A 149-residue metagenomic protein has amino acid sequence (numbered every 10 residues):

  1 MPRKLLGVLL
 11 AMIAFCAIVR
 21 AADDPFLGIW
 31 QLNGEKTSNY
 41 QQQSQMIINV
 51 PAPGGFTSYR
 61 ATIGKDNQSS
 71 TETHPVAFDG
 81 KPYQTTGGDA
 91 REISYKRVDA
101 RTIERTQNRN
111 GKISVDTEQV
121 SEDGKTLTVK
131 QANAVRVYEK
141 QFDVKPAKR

Functional and structural regions predicted by a protein language model:
M1-L5: Positively charged n-region of N-terminal signal peptides that target proteins for export
G7-A17: Bacterial N-terminal signal peptides
A21-R149: Hydrophobic small-molecule pocket/channel-lining residues, especially in calycin-type beta-barrels
